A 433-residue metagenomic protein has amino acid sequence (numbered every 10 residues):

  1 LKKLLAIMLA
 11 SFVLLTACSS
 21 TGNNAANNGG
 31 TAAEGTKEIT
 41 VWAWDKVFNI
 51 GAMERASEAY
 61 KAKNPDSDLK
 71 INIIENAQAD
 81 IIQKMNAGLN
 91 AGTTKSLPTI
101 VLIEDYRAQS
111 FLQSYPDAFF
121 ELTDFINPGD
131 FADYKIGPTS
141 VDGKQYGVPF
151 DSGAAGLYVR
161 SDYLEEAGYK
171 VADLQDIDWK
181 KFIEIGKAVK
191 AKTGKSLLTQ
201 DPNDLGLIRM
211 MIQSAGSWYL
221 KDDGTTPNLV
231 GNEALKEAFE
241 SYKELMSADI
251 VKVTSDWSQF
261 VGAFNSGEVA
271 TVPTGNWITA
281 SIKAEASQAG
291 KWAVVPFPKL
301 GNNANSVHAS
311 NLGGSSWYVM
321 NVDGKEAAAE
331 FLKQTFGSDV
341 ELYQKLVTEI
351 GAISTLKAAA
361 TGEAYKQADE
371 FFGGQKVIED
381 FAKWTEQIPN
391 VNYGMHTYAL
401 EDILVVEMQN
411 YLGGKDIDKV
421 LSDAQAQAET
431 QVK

Functional and structural regions predicted by a protein language model:
L1-T40, A62, K419-S422, A426-K433: Short, low-complexity disordered leader/linker segments with a strong preference for bacterial N-terminal type II
E34-V47, S67-I74, T99-I100, Y146: Short, well-ordered beta-strand elements
K46-D68, I403-L404: Short, polar/charged alpha-helical segment
E54, N311, F372-Q427: C-terminal capping/gating helix-and-loop segments adjacent to ligand/active sites or protein-protein/ligand interfaces
A59, K63-D133, E166-G168, E268-T271: Extracytoplasmic "Venus flytrap"/periplasmic binding protein-like
A62-K63, L69-K70, A91, A167 (+3 more regions): Extracytoplasmic/periplasmic substrate-recognition and gating elements
L102-G156, K180-I185, M210-I212, A293-P296 (+1 more regions): Hinge/lid segment of periplasmic solute-binding proteins
I183-A188, T225-T254: Glycine-centered hinge/linker elements that transmit conformational signals in sensory and ligand-binding systems
